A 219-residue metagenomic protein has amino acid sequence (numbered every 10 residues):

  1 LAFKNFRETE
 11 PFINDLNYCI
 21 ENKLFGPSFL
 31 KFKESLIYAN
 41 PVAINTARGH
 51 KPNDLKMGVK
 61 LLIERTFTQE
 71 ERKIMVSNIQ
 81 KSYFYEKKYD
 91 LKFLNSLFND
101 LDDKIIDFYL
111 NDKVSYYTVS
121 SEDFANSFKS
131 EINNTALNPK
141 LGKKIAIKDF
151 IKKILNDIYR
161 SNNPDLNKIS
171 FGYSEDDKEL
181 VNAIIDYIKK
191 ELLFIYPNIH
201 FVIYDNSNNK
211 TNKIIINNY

Functional and structural regions predicted by a protein language model:
L1-E131: Alpha-helical substrate-recognition element adjacent to the catalytic core
T9-F12, R72, I147, I151 (+2 more regions): Short amphipathic alpha-helical segments that mediate assembly, nucleic-acid/protein binding, or membrane association
S35-N40, D54, K73, Y159-K168 (+1 more regions): Short helix-terminating capping/connector loops at secondary-structure junctions
V42-T46, S170-D176, V202-N206: Extended hydrophobic secondary-structure segments that form protein cores and membrane-embedded regions
Y117-T118, D123-D149, K153: Alpha-helical scaffold elements lining the catalytic groove of polysaccharide deacetylases
K143-E179: Conserved Lys-Pro-Asp/Glu-containing loop-to-beta segment of HAD-superfamily phosphomonoesterases, centered on
D165-N167, E179-Y219: Asp-based, Mg2+/Mn2+-dependent phosphohydrolase catalytic module
